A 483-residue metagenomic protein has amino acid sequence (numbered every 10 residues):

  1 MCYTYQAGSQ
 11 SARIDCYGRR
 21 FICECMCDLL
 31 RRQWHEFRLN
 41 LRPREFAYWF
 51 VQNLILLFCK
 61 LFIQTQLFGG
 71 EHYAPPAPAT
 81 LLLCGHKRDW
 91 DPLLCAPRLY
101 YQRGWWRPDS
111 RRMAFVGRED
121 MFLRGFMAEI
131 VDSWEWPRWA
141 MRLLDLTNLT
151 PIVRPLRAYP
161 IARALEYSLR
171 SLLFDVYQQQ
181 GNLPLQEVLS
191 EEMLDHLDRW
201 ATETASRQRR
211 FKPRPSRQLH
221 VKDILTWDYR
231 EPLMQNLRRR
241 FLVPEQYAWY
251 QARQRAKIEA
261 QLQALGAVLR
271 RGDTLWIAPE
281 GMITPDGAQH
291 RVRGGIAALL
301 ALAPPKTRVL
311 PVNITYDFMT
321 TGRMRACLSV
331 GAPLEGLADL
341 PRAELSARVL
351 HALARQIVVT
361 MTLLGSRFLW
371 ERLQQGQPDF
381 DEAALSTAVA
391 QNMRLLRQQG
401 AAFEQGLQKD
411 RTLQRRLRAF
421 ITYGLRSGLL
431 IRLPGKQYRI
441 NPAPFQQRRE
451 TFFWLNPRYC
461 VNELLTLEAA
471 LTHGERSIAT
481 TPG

Functional and structural regions predicted by a protein language model:
C2-L39, R163, L169-G483: Non-catalytic C-terminal accessory region of glycerolipid acyltransferases and related lyso-lipid remodeling enzymes
Y5, S9-G69, L94-P97, P108-R111 (+2 more regions): A transmembrane-helix-recognition feature enriched in membrane-embedded lipid enzymes and envelope glyco-/phospholipid
F50-F58, G85, Q246-R253: Acidic/glycine-enriched edge-of-secondary-structure segments
I55-S133, Q178, L183-K212: Conserved H-X4-D acyltransferase segment
I63-Q64, R157-A158, Q377, L429-L430: Short aromatic/hydrophobic-glycine micro-motifs
P75-P76, V153, L269: A short, aliphatic-rich alpha-helical micro-motif
D109-M113, P155-R157, D273, P305-R308: Short glycine-/polar-rich loops that comprise or flank the Walker A/P-loop and associated switch/sensor motifs
G125-V188: A basic- and aromatic-enriched beta-loop-alpha substructure that forms the phosphate/nucleotide- and DNA/RNA-contacting
